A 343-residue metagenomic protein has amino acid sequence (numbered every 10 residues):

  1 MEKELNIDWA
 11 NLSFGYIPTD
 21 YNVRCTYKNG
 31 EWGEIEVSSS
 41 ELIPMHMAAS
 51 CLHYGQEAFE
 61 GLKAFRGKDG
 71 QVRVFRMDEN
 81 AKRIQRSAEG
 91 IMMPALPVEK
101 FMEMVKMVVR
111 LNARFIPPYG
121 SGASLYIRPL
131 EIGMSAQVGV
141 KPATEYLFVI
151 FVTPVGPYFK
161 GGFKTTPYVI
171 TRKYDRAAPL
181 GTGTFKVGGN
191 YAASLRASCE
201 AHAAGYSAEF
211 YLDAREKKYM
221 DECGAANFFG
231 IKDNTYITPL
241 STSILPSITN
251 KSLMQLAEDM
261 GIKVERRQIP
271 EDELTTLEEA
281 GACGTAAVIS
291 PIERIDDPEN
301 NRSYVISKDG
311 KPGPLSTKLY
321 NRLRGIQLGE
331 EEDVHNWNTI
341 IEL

Functional and structural regions predicted by a protein language model:
M1-V108, Q137-L343: Helix-start/capping segments and mature chain N-termini
L111, G133-M134: Intrinsically disordered, low-complexity linker/loop segments enriched in Gly/Pro and charged/polar residues
R114-G120, V140-P142: Short, charge-rich binding segments
P117-R128, I132: Extended, Lys/Arg-enriched charged tracts that mediate electrostatic binding to polyanionic substrates
